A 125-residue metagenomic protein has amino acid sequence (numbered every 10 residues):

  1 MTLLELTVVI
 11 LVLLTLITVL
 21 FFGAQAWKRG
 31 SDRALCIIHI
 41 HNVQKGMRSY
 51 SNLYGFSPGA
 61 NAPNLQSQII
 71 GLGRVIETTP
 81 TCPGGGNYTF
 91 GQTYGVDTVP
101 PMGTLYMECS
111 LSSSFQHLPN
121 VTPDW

Functional and structural regions predicted by a protein language model:
M1-A24: N-terminal single-pass transmembrane signal-anchor helix
L4, I38, G84: Single, functionally critical "micro-switch" positions that shape active/binding sites and transmembrane helices
L14, L20, V43, P80-P83 (+1 more regions): Short linear sequence motifs
I17-Q68: Conserved hydrophobic/amphipathic alpha-helical signal-anchor segments
S49-W125: Periplasmic/extracellular, small/polar-rich flexible segments of pilin-like filament-forming proteins
